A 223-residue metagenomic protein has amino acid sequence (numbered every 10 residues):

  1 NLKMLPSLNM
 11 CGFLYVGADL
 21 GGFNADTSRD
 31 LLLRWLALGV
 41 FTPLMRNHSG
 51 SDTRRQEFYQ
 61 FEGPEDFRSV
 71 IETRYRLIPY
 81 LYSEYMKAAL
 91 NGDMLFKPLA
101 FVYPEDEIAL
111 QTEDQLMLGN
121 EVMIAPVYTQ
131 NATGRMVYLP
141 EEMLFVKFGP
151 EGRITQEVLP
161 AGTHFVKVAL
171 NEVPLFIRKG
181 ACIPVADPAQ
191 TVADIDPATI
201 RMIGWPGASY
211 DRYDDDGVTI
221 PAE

Functional and structural regions predicted by a protein language model:
N1-V173, I177-R178, D214-P221: Catalytic-domain carbohydrate-binding cleft regions of carbohydrate-active enzymes
E172-E223: Accessory, solvent-exposed terminal regions and/or long lumenal/extracellular loops of proteins
